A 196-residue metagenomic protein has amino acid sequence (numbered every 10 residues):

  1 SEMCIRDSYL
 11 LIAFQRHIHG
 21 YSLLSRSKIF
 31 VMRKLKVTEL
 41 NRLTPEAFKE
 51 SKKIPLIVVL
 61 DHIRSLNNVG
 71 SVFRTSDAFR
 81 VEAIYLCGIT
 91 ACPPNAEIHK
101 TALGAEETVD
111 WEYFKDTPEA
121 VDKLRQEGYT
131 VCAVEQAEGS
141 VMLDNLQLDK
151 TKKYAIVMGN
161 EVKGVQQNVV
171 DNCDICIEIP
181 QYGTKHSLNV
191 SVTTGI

Functional and structural regions predicted by a protein language model:
S1-I5: Short, small-residue-biased leader/transition segments that mark boundaries at the very start of proteins
A13, H17-I196: Post-transcriptional modification and biogenesis factors for structured RNAs of the translation apparatus
